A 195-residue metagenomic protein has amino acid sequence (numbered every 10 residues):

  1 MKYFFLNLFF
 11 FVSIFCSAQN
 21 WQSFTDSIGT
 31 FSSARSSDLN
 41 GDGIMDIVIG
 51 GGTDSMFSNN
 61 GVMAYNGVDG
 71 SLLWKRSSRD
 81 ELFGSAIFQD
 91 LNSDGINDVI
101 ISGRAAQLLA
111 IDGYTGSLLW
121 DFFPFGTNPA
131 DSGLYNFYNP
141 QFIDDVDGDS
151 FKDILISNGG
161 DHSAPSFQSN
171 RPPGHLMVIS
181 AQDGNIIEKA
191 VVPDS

Functional and structural regions predicted by a protein language model:
Q19-D26, S71-S77, S117-D131, N185-V191: A short beta-strand motif characteristic of beta-propeller blades
S23-S58: Beta-strand-rich domains and repeat architectures in extracellular enzymes and scaffolds, especially beta-propellers
F24-A34, S77-A86, T127-Q141, V191-S195: Repeat-based blade/solenoid architectures
S32-G41, G50, G84-L91, Y138-V146 (+1 more regions): Beta-propeller blade termini
G43-M45, L72, G95-N97, S150-K152: Glycine-aliphatic tripeptides that mark coil-to-beta-strand junctions in extracellular and membrane proteins
I47-G51, V99-S102, I154-N158: Hydrophobic beta-strand segments that make up the repeating blades of beta-propeller and related beta-repeat
G52-F57, A105-Q107, G160-P165: Short glycine/acidic-enriched loop and turn motifs that connect beta-strands
N60-M63, Q107-L109, G174-M177: A short loop-to-beta-strand structural motif that recurs across blades of beta-propeller domains
